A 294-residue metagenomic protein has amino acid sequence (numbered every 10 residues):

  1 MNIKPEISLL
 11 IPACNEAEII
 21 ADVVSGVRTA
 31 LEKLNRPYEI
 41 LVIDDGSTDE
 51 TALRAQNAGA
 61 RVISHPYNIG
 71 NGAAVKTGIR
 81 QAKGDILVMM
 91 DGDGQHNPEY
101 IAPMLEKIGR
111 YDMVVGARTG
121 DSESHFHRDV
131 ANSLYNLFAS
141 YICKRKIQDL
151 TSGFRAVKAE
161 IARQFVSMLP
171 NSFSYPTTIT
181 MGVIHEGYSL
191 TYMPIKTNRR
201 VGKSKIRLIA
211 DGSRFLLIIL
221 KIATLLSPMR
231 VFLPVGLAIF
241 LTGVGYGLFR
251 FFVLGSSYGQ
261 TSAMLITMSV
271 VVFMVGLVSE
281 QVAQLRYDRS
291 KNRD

Functional and structural regions predicted by a protein language model:
M1-S133, Y141, A156-V166, T178-H185 (+3 more regions): Structured catalytic core of nucleotide-sugar glycosyltransferases
C14, L169-F173, V272: Residues at alpha-helix boundaries and short interhelical turns
R61, S189, V271: Residue-level detector of anion-binding/catalytic polar loops
H65, M90, L150, I218 (+3 more regions): Thr-Gly-centered strand-to-loop micro-motif
G70, V75-I79, Q95, E99 (+1 more regions): Conserved catalytic loops of nucleotide-sugar-dependent glycosyltransferases that act on lipid-linked
P228-D294: Membrane-embedded multi-pass helical conduit in multi-pass membrane proteins, especially envelope-biosynthetic
